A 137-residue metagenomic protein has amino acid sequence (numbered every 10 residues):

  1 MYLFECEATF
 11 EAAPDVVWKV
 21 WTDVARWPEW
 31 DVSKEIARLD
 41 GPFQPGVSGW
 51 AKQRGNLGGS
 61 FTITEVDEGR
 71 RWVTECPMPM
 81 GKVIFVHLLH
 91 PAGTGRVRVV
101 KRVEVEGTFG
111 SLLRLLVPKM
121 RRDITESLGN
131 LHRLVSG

Functional and structural regions predicted by a protein language model:
M1-G41: Hydrophobic ligand-binding cavity/cleft-lining segments
E7-E11, T62, L88: Generic structural detector for well-ordered beta-strands
E11-D15, V66-D67, A92-T94: Short loop segments at secondary-structure junctions
A12, G55, V105-G107: Beta-strand elements of well-folded, non-transmembrane domains
K19-R26, P118, G129, R133-S136: Short, intrinsically disordered, mixed-charge
E29, A37-I84, R96, E126 (+1 more regions): Glycine-rich portal/gate segments that line the openings of hydrophobic small-molecule binding cavities
P77-E126, L131-R133: Beta-strand/loop substructures that line and gate deep hydrophobic ligand-binding cavities in soluble
